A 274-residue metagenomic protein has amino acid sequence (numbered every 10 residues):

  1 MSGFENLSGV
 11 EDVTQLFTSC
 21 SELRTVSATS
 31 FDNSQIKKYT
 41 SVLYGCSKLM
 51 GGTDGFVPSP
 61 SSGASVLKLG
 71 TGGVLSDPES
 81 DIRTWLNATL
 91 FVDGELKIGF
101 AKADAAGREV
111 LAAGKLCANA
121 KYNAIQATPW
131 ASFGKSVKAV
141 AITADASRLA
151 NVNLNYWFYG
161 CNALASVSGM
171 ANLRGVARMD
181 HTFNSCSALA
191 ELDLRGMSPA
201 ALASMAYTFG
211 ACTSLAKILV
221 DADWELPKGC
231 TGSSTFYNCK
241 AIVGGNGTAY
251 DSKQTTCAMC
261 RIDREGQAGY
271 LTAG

Functional and structural regions predicted by a protein language model:
M1-E11, S21-K37, S47-S65, S136-A150 (+4 more regions): Structural signature of tandem-repeat unit edges
E5, T18-S21, T128-S132, Y159 (+2 more regions): Structural motif
E11-T18, K38-Y44, N153-W157, A177-N184 (+2 more regions): Consensus positions within tandem repeat domains that build extended binding/scaffold surfaces
V13-Q15, S59-S65, R83-L86, A124-A131 (+3 more regions): Intrinsically disordered, low-complexity boundary segments flanking structured domains
Y39, T71, S136, G232 (+1 more regions): Residues that flank catalytic or metal-binding motifs in active/ligand-binding sites
Y44-G94, N238-G274: Extracellular/surface-exposed low-complexity segments
L96-L149: LRR flanking "cap" motifs
